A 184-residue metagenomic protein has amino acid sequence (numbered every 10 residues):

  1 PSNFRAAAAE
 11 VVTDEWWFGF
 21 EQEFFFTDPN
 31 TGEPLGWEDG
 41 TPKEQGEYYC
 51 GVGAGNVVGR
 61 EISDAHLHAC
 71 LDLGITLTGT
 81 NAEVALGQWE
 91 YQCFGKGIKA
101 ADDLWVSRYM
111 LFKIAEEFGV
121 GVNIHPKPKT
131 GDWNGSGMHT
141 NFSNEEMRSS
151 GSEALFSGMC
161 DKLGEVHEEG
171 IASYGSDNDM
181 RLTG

Functional and structural regions predicted by a protein language model:
P1-G184: Glycine-rich, acidic/polar active-site loops that bind/position phosphate-bearing ligands
